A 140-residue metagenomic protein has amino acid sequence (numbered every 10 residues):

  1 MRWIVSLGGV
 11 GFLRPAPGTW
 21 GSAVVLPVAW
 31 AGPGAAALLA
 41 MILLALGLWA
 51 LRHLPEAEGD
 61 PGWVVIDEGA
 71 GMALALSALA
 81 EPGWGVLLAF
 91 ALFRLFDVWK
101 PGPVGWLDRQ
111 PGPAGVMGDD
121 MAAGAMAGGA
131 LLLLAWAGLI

Functional and structural regions predicted by a protein language model:
M1-A23, W49-L76, L95-A127: Interhelical loop and helix-boundary elements at the membrane-water interface of polytopic inner-membrane proteins
S6-V10, A80-G83, L87: Hydrophobic, aromatic-rich membrane-embedded alpha-helical segments
P17, G34-M41, G83-L87: Short, aromatic-rich membrane-interface segments at the entry and exit of alpha-helical transmembrane domains
A23-G34, A73-L79, L131: Interfacial segments of multi-pass membrane proteins
L26-L43, L48: Generic amphipathic, hydrophobic interface segment in small proteins and small subunits
A31, A80-E81, L107-P113, L132-L133: Residues in and immediately flanking transmembrane alpha helices
A40-W49, L76-S77, A89-V98, L131: Alpha-helical transmembrane segments of multi-pass membrane proteins
L131-I140: Juxtamembrane boundary at the C-terminal end of a transmembrane helix
